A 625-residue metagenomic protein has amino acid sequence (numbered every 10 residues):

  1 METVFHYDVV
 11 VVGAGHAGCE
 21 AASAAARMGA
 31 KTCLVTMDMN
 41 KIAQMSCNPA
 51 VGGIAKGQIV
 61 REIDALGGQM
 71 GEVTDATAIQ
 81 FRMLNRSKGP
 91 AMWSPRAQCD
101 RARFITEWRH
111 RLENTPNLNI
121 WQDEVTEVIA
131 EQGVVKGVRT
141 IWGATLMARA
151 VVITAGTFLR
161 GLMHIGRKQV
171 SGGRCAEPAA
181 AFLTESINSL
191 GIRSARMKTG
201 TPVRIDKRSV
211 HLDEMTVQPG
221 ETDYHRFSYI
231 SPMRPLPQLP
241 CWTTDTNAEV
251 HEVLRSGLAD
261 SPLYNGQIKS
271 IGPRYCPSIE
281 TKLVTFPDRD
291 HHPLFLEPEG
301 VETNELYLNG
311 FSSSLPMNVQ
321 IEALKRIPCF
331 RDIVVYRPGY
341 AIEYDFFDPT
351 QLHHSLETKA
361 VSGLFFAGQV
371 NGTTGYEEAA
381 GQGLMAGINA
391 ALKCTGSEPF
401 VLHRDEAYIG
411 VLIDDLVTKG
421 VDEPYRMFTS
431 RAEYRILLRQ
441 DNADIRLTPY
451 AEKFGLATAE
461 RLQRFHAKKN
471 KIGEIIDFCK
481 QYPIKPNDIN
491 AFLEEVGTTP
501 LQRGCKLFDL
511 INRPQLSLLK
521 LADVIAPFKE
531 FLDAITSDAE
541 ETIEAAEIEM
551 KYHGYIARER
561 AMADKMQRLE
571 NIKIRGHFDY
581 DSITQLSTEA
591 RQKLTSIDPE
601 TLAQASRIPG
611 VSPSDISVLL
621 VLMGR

Functional and structural regions predicted by a protein language model:
T3-A17: Beta1/beta-strand and adjacent pyrophosphate-binding region of the FAD-binding site in flavoprotein oxidoreductases
F5, S23-E127, W142, T154-R174 (+4 more regions): Conserved N-terminal/central alpha/beta ligand/cofactor-binding core
V12, T145-G156: Short hydrophobic core segments
D38-N40, K56, T184-I321, T418-A491 (+2 more regions): An anion/pyrophosphate-binding glycine-rich loop and adjacent beta-alpha core in soluble alpha-beta enzymes
I129-T145: Conserved beta-strand-loop-beta-strand element in the redox core of flavoprotein oxidoreductases
Y307-T373, V401-D414, D538-K593, D598: A glycine-rich dinucleotide-binding beta-alpha-beta segment and adjacent secondary-structure elements that constitute
A379-F400: Internal hydrophobic alpha-helix adjacent to the cofactor/substrate pocket in enzyme cavities
R431, T448-S617, V621-G624: Extended, charge-enriched "interface" segments that sit outside catalytic cores
